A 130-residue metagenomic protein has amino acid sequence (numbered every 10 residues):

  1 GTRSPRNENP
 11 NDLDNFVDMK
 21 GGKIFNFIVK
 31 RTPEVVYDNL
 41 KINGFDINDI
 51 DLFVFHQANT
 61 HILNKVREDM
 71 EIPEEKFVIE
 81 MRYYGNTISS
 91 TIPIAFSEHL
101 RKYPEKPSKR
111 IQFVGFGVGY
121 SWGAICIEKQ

Functional and structural regions predicted by a protein language model:
G1-M81: Hydrophobic pocket-lining "lid/loop/helix" segments that shape and contact the acyl-thioester
T32-E34, S90-P93, P104-P107: A short linear-motif detector with a strong N-terminal bias
N59-H61, G85-N86, G119-Y120: Short Gly/Pro-enriched loop/turn and capping motifs at secondary-structure junctions
L63-N64, I94-F96: Generic transmembrane alpha-helix signature in multi-pass membrane proteins, especially transporters/channels
E80-I92: Active-site-adjacent helical/loop segments in soluble small-molecule enzymes
A95-Q130: Conserved beta-strand-centric core segments of catalytic alpha/beta enzyme folds
